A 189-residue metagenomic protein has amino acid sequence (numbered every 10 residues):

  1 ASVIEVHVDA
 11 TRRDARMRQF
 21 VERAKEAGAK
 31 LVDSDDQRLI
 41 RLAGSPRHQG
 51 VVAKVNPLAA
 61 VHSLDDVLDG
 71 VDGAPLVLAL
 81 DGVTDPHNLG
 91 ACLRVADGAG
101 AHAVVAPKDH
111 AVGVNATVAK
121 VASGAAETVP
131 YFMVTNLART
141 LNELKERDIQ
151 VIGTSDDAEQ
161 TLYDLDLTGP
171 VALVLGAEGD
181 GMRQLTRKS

Functional and structural regions predicted by a protein language model:
A1-A29, G70-T161: RNA substrate-binding interface of SAM-dependent RNA methyltransferases
A1-V67: N-terminal positively charged helical leader segments and presequences
R12-R13, A59, A111, G179-G181: Conserved nucleotide-binding/hydrolysis micro-motifs of P-loop NTPases
S34, A59, S63, T84-H87 (+2 more regions): Short secondary-structure boundary/capping elements
L42-P57, A122-A125, P130, T168-A177: Short basic, glycine-rich beta-strand/loop surfaces that mediate nucleic-acid
I152-S189: Active-site/ligand-binding-proximal alpha/beta "capping" segment
